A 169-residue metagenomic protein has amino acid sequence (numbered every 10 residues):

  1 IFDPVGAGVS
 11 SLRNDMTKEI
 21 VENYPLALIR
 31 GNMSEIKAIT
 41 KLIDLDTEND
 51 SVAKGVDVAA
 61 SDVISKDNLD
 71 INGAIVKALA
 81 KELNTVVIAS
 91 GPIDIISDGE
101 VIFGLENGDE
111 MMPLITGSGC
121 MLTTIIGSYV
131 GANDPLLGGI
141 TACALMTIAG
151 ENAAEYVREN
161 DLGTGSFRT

Functional and structural regions predicted by a protein language model:
I1-P4: Short beta-strand elements of ligand-binding domains
G6-S10, I95, M112: Short, small-residue-enriched loops and turns at beta-alpha junctions that line or gate enzyme active sites
S11-I102: Conserved phosphate/ATP/ADP-binding segment of small-molecule kinases
S11-N14, M33, L69-G73, C120 (+4 more regions): Electropositive phosphate-/nucleotide-binding environments in soluble metabolic enzymes
M33-E35, I93, D109, C143-T147: Glycine-rich beta-alpha junction loops
A38, T116-L145: Short, small-residue alpha-helix embedded
L105-T116: Short pre-catalytic strand/loop immediately N-terminal to key active-site residues, enriched for Gly-Thr
I148-T169: Charged C-terminal helix
